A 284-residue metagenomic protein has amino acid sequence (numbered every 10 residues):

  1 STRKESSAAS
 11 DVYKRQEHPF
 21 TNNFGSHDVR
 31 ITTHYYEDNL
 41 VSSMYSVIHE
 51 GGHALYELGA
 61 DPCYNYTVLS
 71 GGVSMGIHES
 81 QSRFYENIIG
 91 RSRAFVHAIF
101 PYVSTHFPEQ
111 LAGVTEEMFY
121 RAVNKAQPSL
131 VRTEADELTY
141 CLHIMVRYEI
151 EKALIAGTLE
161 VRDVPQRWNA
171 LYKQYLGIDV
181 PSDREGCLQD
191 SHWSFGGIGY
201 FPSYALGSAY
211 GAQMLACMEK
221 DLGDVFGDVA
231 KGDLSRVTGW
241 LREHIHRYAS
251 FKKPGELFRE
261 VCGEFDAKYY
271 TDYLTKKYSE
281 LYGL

Functional and structural regions predicted by a protein language model:
T2-A9: Single conserved hydrophobic/aromatic residue that forms the stacking wall/gate of nucleotide- or nucleobase-binding
V12: Active-site loops and adjacent core secondary-structure elements that bind or stabilize anionic groups
H18, Y56-E57, G113-K125, D136-I144 (+1 more regions): A glycine-rich, aromatic-flanked flexible loop/lid motif
N23-D28: A short, glycine/Asx- and small/polar-enriched loop/turn that sits immediately N-terminal to a beta-strand
T32-S46: Short pre-active-site segment immediately N-terminal to the catalytic Zn-binding motif
Y45-L58, E79-R83: Active-site recognition of the HExxH zinc-binding catalytic motif
G71-A112: Post-HExxH zinc-binding segment in Zn-dependent metallohydrolases
I144, Y148-L284: C-terminal, non-catalytic "cap/extension" segments appended to globular domains
